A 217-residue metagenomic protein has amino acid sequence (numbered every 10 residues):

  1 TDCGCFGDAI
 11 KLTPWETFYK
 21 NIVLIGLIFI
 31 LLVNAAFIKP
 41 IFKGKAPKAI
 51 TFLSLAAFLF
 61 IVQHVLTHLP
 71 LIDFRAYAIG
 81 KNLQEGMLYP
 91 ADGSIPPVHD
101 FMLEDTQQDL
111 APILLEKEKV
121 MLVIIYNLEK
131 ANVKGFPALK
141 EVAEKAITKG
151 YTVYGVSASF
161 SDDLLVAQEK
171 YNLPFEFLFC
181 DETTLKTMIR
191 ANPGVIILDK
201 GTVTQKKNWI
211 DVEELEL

Functional and structural regions predicted by a protein language model:
T1-I38: Membrane-embedded alpha-helical segments of integral membrane proteins
F42-L69: Internal/C-terminal transmembrane anchor helices
F60-L122, Y126-A138, E144: Membrane-interface segments at or immediately adjacent to transmembrane helices that form the boundary between
M121-V123, G155, I197: Structural beta-sheet core signal
G135-A167: Structural microenvironment flanking redox-active thiols in thiol-disulfide oxidoreductases
V156, K170-N192: Short, internal strand/loop/helix patches that form the active-site neighborhood or redox-interaction surface
P193-K207: A short, hydrophobic beta-strand/beta-hairpin element that forms part of a small beta-sheet core
V212-L217: A short, polar/charged loop-to-alpha-helix boundary motif
